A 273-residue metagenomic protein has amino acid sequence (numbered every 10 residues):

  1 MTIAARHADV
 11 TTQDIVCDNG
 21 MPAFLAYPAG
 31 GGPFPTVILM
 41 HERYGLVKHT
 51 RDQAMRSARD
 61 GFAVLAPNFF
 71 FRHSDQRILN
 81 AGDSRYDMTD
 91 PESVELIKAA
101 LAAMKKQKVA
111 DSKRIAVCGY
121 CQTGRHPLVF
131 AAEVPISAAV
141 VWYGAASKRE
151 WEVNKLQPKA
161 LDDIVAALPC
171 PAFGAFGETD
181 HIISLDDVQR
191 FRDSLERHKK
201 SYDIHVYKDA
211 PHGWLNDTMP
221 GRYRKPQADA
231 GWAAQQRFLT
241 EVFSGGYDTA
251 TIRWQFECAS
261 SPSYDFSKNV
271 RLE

Functional and structural regions predicted by a protein language model:
M1-E273: N-terminal cap/leader regions of alpha/beta-hydrolase-fold enzymes, predominantly small-molecule hydrolases
